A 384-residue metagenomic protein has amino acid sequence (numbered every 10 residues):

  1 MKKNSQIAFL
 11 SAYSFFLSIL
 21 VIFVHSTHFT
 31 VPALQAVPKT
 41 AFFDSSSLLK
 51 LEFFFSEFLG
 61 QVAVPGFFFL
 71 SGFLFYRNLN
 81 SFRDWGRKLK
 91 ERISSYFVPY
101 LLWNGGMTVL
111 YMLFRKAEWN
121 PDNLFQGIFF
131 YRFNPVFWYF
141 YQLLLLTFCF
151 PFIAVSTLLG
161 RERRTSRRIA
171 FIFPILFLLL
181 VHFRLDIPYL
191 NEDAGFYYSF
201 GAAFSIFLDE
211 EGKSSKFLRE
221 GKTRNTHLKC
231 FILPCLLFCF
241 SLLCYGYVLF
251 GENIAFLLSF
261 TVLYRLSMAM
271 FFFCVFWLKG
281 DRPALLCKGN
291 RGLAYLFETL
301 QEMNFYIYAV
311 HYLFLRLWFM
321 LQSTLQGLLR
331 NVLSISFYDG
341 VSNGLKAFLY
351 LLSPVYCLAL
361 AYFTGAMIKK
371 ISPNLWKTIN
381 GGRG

Functional and structural regions predicted by a protein language model:
M1-L176, L325-G384: Membrane-cytosol interface segments of multi-pass membrane proteins, especially ER/Golgi lipid-handling enzymes
K3-L10, S14, F53-G60, G86 (+6 more regions): Membrane-interface helix-boundary signature
A8, E52-V64, I128-Q142, V181-F200 (+3 more regions): Interfacial loop-to-helix transition and helix-capping segments at the boundaries of transmembrane helices
I19-S26, G105, F171-D186, P234-V248 (+2 more regions): Aromatic-anchored segments of alpha-helical transmembrane domains
H25, V62, R265, A269 (+3 more regions): Transmembrane alpha-helical core positions of polytopic small-molecule transporters
V64-R77, Q142-A154, V181-L218, T261-A284 (+2 more regions): Specific transmembrane alpha-helix
F69-G72, K116, L144-G160, N191-Y197 (+3 more regions): Juxtamembrane/interfacial segments around transmembrane helices
D209-Y306, L313, W318-Q322, G344-K346 (+1 more regions): Alpha-helical transmembrane segments and terminal signal-anchor/GPI-anchor hydrophobic tails, characterized by long
